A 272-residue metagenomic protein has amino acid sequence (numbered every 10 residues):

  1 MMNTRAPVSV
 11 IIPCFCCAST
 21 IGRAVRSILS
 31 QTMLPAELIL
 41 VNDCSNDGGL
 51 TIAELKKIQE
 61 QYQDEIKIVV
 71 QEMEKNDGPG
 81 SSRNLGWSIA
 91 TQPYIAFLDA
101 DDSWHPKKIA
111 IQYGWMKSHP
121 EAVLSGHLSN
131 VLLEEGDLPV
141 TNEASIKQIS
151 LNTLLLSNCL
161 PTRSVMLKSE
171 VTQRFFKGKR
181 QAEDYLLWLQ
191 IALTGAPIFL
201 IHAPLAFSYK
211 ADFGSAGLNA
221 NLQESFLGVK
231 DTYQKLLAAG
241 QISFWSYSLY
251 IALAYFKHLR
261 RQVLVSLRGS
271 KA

Functional and structural regions predicted by a protein language model:
A6-S9, S27, E37, L186: Cell-envelope/extracellular polymer assembly enzymes that use nucleotide-activated donors
V8-T20, A24, Q31, V41: A conserved hydrophobic helix/loop-capping motif in glycosyltransferases and polysaccharide synthases
R26-E72: Acidic donor-binding segment of Leloir-type glycosyltransferases
E72-A90: Glycine-rich, basic loop-to-helix element that forms the pyrophosphate-binding segment of sugar-nucleotide handling
S88, N142-G228: Conserved nucleotide-sugar donor-binding catalytic segment
I95: Short aromatic/hydrophobic "clamp" motif used to bind/position activated sugar donors
K107-P139: Conserved donor NDP-sugar-binding/catalytic core segment of glycosyltransferases
L205, D212-A272: Non-catalytic, C-terminal membrane-associated alpha-helical segments of glycosyltransferases
